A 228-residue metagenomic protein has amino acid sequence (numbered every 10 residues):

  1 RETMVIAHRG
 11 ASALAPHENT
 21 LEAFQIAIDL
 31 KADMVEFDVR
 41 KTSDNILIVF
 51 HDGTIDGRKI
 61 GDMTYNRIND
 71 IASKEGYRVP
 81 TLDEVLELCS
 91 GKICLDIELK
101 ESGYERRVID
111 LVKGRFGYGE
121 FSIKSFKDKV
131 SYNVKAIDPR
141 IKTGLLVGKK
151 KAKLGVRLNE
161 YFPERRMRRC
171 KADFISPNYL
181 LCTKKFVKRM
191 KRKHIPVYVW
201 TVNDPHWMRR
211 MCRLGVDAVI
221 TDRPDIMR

Functional and structural regions predicted by a protein language model:
R1-R228: Phosphate-group recognition and catalysis centered on beta-loop-alpha active-site segments
